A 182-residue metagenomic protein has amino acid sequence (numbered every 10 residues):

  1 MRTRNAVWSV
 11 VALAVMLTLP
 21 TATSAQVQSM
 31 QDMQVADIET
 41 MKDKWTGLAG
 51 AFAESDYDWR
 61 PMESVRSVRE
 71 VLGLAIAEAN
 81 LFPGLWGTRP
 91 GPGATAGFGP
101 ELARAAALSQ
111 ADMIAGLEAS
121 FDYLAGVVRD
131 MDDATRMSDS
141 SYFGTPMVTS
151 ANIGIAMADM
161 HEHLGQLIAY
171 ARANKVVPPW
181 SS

Functional and structural regions predicted by a protein language model:
M1-V11: Bacterial N-terminal signal peptides that target proteins for export
S9-P20: Bacterial N-terminal signal peptides
A25-Q28: Boundary of Sec targeting at the N-terminus
D32-M33, D112: Terminal, regulation- and interaction-focused segments at domain boundaries
V35-T46, D56-P100, S141-S182: Short, contiguous alpha-helical
K44, L48-A49, P83, Y123 (+1 more regions): Well-ordered alpha-helical scaffold segments within catalytic/enzyme domains
L102-S140, V148-H163: Acidic/histidine-rich alpha-helical segments that form the ligand environment of transition-metal centers
